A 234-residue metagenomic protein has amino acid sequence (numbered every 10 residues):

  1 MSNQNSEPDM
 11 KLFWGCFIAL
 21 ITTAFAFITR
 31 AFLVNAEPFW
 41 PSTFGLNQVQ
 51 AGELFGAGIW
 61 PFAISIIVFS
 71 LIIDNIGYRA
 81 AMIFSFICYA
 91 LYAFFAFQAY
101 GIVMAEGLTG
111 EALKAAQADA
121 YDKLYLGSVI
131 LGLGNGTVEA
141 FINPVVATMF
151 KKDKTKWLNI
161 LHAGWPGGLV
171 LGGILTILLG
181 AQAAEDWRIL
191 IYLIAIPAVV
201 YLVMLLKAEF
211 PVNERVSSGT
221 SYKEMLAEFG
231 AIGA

Functional and structural regions predicted by a protein language model:
K11-Q48, N143: Extracytoplasmic
I28, F97, A116, A120 (+2 more regions): Small-residue-rich segments within alpha-helical transmembrane domains of MFS-like 12-TM solute carriers
E53-L71: Central cavity-lining transmembrane alpha-helices of secondary-active solute carriers, predominantly the Major
S65-Y78, G180: Helix-to-loop junctions at the C-terminal end of transmembrane segments in multipass secondary transporters
I87-Q117: C-terminal ends and interior cores of transmembrane alpha-helices in multi-pass membrane transporters/permeases
Y121, G127-A163: Cytoplasmic helix-loop-helix junction between adjacent transmembrane helices in 12-TM secondary transporters
K152-D153, W157-N213, Y222: Helix-loop-helix hairpin linking two adjacent transmembrane segments in secondary transporters
